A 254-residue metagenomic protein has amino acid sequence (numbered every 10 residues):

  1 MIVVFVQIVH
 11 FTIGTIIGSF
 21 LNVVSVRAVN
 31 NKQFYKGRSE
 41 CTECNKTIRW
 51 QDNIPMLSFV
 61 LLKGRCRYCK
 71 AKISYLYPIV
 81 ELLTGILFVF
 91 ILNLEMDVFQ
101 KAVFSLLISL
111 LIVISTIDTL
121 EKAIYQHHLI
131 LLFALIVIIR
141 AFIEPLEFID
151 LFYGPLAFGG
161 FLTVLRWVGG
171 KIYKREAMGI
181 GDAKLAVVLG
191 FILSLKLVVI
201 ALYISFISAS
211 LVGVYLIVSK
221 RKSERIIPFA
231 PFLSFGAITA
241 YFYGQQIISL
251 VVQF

Functional and structural regions predicted by a protein language model:
M1-I16, L92-N93, V137-E144, G236-F254: Hydrophobic alpha-helical transmembrane segments
H10, A102, S109-S208, L250-F254: Functional transmembrane core segments of multi-pass inner-membrane proteins
L21, S25, L87, I91 (+8 more regions): Alpha-helical membrane-inserting segments
L21-L76: Membrane-proximal soluble regions of multi-pass membrane proteins
N22-A28, K63-A71, L111-A123, R166-R175 (+1 more regions): C-terminal ends of transmembrane helices
I73-T84, F104, V218-F229: Hydrophobic alpha-helical transmembrane segments and immediately flanking/interface helices in integral membrane
V80-G85, H128-L135, A183-L185, F229-S234: Core segments of transmembrane alpha-helices that mediate helix-helix packing or line hydrophobic substrate/ligand
I180-G181, I217-T239: Interfacial loop-to-transmembrane junctions
